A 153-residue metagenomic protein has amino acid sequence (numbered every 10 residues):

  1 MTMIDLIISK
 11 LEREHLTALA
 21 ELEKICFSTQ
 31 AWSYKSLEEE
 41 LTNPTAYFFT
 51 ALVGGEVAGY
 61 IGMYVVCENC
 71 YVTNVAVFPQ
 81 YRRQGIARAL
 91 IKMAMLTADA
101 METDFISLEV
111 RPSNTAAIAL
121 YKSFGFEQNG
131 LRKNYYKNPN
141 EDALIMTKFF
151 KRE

Functional and structural regions predicted by a protein language model:
M1-T2: Short, Lys/Arg-enriched N-terminal segments with co-localized hydrophobic residues within the first ~10-30 amino acids
D5-I8: Extreme N-terminal starter segment of soluble prokaryotic enzymes
K10-Q80, I91-M93, T97, M101 (+1 more regions): Acetyl-CoA-dependent GNAT
E56, N74, F78-K92, M101-F105 (+3 more regions): Conserved glycine-rich acetyl-CoA-binding loop
E109, K122, E127-A143: Conserved catalytic-core motifs of GNAT/GCN5-like acyltransferases
